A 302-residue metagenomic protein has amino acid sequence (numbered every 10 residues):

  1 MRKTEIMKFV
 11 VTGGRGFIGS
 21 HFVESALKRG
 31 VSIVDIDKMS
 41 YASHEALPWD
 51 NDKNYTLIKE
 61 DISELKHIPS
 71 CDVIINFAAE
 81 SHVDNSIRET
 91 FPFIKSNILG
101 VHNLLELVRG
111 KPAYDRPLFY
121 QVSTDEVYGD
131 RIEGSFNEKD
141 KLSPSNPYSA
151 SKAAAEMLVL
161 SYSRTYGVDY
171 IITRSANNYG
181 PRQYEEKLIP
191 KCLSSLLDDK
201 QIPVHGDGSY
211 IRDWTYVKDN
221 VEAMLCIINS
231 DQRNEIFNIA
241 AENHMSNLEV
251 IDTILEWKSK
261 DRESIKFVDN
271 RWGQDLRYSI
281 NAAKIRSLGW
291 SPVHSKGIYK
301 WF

Functional and structural regions predicted by a protein language model:
M1-N178: N-terminal Rossmann-like NAD(P)+-binding domain of SDR-like oxidoreductases, especially those catalyzing
R2, S20, E24, L196-F302: C-terminal substrate-binding subdomain of Rossmann-fold SDR/epimerase-dehydratase oxidoreductases
D84, F91, H102, E186 (+5 more regions): Residues in well-ordered alpha-helical elements
L104, V159, C192, I285-R286: Structural element of the ATP-grasp superfamily
D130-I132, P181-Q183, K187, K284: Short beta-loop-alpha junction of Rossmann-like oxidoreductase domains
G134, E185-L193, I254: A glycine/serine/threonine-rich, flexible loop-to-helix segment that serves as the NAD(P) cofactor-binding "lid"
D140, P144-S151, P181, E185-I189 (+1 more regions): The catalytic Tyr-centered alpha-helix of NAD(P)H-dependent dehydrogenases
A154, L158, Y162, C192 (+2 more regions): Hydrophobic alpha-helix immediately C-terminal to the catalytic Tyr-X-X-X-Lys motif of short-chain
